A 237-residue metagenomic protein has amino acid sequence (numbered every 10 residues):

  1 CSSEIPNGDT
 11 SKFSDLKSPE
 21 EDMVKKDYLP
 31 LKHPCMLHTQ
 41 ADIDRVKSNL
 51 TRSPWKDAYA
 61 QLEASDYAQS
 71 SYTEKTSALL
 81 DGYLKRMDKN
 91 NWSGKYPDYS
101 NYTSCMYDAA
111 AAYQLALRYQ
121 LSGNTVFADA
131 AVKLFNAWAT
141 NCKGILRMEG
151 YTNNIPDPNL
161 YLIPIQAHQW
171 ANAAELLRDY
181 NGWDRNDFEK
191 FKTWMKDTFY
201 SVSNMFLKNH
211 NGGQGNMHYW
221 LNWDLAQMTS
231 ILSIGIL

Functional and structural regions predicted by a protein language model:
C1-E4: N-terminal Sec signal peptide cleavage junction
G8, K12-N211, L225, T229: Extracellular glycan-targeting catalytic surfaces
N209-W220: Surface-exposed cleft-lining segments at the edges of enzyme active sites
S233-L237: Long, repeat-rich segments with strong aromatic
